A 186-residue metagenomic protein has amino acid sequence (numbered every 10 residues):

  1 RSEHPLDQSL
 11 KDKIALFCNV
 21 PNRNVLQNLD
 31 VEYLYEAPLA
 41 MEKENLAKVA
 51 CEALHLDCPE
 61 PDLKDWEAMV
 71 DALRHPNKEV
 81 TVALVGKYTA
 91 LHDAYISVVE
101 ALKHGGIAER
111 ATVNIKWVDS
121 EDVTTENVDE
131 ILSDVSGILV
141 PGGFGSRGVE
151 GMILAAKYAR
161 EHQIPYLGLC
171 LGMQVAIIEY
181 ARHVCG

Functional and structural regions predicted by a protein language model:
R1-G186: N-terminal beta1-alpha1 cap of cysteine-dependent amidohydrolase-like domains
